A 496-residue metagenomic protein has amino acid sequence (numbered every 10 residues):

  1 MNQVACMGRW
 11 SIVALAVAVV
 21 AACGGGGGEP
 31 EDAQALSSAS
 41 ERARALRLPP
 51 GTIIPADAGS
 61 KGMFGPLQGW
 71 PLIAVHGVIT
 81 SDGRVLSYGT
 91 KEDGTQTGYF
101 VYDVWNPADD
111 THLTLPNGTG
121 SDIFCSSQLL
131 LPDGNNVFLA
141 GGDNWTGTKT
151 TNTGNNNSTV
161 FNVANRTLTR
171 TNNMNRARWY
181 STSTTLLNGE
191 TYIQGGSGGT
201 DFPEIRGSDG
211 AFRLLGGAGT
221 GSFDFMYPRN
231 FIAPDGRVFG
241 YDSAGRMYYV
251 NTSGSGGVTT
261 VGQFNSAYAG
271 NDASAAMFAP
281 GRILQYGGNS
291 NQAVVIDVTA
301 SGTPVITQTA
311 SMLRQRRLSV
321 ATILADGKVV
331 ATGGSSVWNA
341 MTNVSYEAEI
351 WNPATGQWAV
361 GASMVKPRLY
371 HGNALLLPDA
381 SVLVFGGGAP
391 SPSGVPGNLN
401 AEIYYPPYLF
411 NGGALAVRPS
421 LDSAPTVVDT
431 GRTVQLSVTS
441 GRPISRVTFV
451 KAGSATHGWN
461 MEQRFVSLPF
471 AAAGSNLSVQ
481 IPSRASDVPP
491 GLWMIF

Functional and structural regions predicted by a protein language model:
N2-I12: Bacterial N-terminal signal peptides that target proteins for export
V20-A22: C-terminal motif of bacterial Sec signal peptides marking the signal peptidase cleavage site
G24-G27: Bacterial signal peptide processing site
E29-F496: Kelch-like beta-propeller repeat domains
